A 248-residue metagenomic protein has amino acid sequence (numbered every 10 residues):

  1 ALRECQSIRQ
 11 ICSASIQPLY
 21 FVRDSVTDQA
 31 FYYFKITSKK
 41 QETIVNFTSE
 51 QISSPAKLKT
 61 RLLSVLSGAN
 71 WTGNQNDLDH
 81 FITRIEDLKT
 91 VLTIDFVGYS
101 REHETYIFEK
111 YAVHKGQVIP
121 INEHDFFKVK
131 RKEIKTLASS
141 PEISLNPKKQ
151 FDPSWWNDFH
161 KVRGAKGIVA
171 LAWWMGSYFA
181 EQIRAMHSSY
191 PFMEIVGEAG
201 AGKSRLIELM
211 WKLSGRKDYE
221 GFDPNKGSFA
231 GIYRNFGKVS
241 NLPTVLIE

Functional and structural regions predicted by a protein language model:
A1-T136: N-terminal nucleic-acid engagement/recognition segments and initiation subdomains in replication, restriction
V97-Y99, R184-H187, N235: Surface-exposed acidic, glycine-flexible loop patches that form ligand/cofactor-binding and adhesion interfaces
R101-E102, S189-Y190, K238-N241: Short, well-ordered loop/turn elements at secondary-structure boundaries
I107, E194, P243-V245: Structured core elements
A112, G197-A199, E248: Short, flexible loop/turn elements at secondary-structure junctions
F127-K226: P-loop NTPase catalytic core of nucleic-acid-dependent motor ATPases
F222-G231, T244: Carbohydrate-active enzyme catalytic cores, enriched for enzymes that act on polyanionic acidic polysaccharides
Y233-E248: Conserved nucleotide-sensing/catalytic segment adjacent to the nucleotide-binding pocket in NTP-handling enzymes
